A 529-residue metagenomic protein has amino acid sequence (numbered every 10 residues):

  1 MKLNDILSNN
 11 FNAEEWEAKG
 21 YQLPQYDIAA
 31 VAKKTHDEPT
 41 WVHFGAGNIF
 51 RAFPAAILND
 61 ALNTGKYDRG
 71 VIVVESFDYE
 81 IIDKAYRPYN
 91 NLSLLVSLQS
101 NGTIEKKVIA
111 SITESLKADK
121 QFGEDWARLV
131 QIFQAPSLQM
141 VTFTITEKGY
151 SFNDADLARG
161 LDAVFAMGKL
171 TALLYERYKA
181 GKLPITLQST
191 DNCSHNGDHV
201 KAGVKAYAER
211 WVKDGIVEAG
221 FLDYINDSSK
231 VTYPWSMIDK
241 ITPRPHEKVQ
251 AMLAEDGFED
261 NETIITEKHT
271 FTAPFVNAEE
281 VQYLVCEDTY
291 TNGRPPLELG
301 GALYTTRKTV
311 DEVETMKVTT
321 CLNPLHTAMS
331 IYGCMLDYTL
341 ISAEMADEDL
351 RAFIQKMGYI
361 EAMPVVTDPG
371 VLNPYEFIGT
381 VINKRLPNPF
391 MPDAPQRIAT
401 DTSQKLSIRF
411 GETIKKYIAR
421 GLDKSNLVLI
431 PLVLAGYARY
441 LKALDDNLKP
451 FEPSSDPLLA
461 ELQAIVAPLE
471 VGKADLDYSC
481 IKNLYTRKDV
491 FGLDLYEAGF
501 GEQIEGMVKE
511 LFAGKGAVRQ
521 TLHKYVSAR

Functional and structural regions predicted by a protein language model:
M1-F44, N48-R529: Substrate/ligand-engaging "lid" and interaction regions
